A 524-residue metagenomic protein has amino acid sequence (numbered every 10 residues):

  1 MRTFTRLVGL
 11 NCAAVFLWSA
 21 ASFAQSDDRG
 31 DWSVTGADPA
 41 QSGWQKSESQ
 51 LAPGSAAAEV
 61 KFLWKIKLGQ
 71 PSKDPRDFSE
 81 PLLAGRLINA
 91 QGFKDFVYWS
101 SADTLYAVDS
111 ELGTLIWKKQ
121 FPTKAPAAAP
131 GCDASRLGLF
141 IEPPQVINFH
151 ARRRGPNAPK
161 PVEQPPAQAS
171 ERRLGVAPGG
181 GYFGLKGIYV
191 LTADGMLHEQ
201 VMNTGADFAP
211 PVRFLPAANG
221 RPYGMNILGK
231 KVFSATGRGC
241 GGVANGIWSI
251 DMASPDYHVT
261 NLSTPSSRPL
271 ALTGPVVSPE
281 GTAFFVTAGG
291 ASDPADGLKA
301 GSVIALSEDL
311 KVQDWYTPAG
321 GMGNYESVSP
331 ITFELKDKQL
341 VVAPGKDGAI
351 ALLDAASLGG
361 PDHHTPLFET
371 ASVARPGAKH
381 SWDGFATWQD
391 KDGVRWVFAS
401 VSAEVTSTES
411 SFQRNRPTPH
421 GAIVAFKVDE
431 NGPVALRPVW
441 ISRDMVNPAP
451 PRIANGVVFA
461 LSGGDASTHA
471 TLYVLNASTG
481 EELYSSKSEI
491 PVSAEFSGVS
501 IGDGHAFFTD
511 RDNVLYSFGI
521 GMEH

Functional and structural regions predicted by a protein language model:
M1-R6: N-terminal secretory signal peptides that target proteins for export/translocation
G9-A20: Bacterial N-terminal signal peptides
A21-Q25: Signal peptide processing junction and immediate N-terminal pro/mature segment of secreted/exported proteins
S26-D28, T35, K46-D77, L87-Y98 (+7 more regions): Extracytoplasmic/lumenal domain signature
S33, A37-A40: GGW-centered surface loops in extracellular recognition modules
